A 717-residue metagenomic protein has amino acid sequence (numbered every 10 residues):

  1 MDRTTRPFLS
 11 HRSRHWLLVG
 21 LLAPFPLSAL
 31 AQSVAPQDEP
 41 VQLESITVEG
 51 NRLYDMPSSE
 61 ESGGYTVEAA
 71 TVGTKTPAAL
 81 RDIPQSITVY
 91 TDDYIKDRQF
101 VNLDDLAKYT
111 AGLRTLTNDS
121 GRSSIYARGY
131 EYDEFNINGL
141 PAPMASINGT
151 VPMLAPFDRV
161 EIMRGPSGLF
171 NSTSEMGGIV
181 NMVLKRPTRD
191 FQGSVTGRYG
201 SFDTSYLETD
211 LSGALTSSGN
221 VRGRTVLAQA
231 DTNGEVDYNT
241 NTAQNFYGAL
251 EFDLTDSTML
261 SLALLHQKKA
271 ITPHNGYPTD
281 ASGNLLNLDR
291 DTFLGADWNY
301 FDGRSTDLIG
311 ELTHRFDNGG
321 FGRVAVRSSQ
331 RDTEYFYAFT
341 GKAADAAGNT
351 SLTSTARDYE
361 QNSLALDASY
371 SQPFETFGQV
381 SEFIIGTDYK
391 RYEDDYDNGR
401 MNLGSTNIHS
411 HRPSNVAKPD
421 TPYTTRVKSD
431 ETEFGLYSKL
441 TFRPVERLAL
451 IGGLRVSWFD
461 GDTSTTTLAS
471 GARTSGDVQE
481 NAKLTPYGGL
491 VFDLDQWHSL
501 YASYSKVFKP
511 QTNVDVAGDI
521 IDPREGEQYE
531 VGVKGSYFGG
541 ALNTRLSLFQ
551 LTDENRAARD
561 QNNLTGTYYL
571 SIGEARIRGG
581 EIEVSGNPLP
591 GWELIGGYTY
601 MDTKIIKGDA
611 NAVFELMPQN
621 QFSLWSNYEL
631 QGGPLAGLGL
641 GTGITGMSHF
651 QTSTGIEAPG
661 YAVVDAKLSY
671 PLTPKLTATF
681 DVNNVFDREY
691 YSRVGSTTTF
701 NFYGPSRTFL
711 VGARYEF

Functional and structural regions predicted by a protein language model:
E44-F191, V531: Acidic, small-polar-rich N-terminal luminal/periplasmic segments of exported/outer-membrane proteins
P156-D158, L169-F246, L254-T258, T306 (+2 more regions): Outer-membrane beta-barrel translocator/receptor signature
A230-G234, Y247-R315, S328-Q361, R400 (+3 more regions): Acidic/polar loop-and-plug regions of large Gram-negative outer-membrane beta-barrel proteins
E251-T255, L265, Q361, V380-E382 (+3 more regions): Structural signature of Gram-negative outer-membrane beta-barrels, strongest in the C-terminal barrel of TonB-dependent
L308-R331, L352-T466: Face-selective signature of the C-terminal outer-membrane beta-barrel domain
E311-D317, F321-F339, L500, R524-N587 (+2 more regions): Membrane-embedded beta-barrel scaffold of Gram-negative outer-membrane proteins
R447, S571-S653: Gram-negative outer-membrane beta-barrel transporters
G646-Q651, S669-F717: C-terminal beta-signal and adjacent terminal beta-strands/loops of Gram-negative outer-membrane beta-barrel proteins
